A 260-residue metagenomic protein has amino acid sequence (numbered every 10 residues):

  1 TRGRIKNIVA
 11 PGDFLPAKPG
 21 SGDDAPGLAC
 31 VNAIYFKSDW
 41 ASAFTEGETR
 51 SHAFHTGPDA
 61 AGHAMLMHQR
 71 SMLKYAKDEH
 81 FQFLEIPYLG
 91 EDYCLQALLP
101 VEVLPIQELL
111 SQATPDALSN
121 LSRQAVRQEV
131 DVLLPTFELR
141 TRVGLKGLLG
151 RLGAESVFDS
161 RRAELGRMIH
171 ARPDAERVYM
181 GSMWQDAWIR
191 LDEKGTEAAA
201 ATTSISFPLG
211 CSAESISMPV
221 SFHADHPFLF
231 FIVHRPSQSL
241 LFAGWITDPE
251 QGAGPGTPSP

Functional and structural regions predicted by a protein language model:
T1-V103, R123-S215: Non-catalytic, conformational "gating/processing" segments within enzyme and secreted inhibitor domains
P11, P105, L109, A117-L121 (+1 more regions): Soluble, non-membrane globular domain cores that form compact, hydrophobic packing and curved binding surfaces
C30, Q82-L98, A213-S259: Extended hydrophobic
T114: Catalytic and substrate-binding regions of extracellular carbohydrate-active enzymes, especially polysaccharide lyases
